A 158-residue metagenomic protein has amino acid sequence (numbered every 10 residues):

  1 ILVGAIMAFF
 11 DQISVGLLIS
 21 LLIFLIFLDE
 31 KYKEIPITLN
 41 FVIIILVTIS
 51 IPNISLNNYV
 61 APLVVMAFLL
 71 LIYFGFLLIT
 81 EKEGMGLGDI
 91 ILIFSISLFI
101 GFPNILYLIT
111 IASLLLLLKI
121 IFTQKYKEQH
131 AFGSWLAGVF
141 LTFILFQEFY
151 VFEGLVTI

Functional and structural regions predicted by a protein language model:
I1-I158: A membrane-topology feature that recognizes alpha-helical transmembrane segments and their immediate juxtamembrane
